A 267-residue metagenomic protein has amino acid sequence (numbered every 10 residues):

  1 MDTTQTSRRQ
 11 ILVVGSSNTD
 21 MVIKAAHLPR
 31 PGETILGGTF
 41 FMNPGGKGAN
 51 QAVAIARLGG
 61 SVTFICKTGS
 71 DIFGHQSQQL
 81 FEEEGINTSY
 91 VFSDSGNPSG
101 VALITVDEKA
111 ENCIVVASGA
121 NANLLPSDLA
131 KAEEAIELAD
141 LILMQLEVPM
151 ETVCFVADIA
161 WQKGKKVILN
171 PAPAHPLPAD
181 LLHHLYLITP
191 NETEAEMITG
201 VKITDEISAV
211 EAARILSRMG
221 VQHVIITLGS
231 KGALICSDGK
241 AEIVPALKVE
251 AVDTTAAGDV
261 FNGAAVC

Functional and structural regions predicted by a protein language model:
M1-I86, E250-V252: Glycine-rich phosphate/adenosyl-contacting loop at the front of the ribokinase-like
M1-L12, P176-D180, E206-C267: Conserved phosphate-binding/catalytic region of the ribokinase-like
L12, T63, L143, I168 (+2 more regions): Structural detector of well-ordered beta-strand residues that form the stable sheet scaffold of enzyme domains
V14, T39, I65-S70, T88-S99 (+2 more regions): Beta-strand->loop->alpha-helix junctions that form or flank phosphate-binding loops in nucleotide-handling enzymes
T19, L129, A195-E196: A generic structural signal for short hydrophobic patches within well-formed alpha-helices
V53, V101-T105, C113, G232-C236: Short beta-strand scaffold segments in enzyme catalytic cores
S89-D94, I104-L141, L146: Conserved phosphate-binding/catalytic loop of the ribokinase/pfkB sugar-kinase fold
A139-E211, S230-A233: Conserved beta-alpha-beta core of the PfkB/ribokinase-like small-molecule kinase fold
